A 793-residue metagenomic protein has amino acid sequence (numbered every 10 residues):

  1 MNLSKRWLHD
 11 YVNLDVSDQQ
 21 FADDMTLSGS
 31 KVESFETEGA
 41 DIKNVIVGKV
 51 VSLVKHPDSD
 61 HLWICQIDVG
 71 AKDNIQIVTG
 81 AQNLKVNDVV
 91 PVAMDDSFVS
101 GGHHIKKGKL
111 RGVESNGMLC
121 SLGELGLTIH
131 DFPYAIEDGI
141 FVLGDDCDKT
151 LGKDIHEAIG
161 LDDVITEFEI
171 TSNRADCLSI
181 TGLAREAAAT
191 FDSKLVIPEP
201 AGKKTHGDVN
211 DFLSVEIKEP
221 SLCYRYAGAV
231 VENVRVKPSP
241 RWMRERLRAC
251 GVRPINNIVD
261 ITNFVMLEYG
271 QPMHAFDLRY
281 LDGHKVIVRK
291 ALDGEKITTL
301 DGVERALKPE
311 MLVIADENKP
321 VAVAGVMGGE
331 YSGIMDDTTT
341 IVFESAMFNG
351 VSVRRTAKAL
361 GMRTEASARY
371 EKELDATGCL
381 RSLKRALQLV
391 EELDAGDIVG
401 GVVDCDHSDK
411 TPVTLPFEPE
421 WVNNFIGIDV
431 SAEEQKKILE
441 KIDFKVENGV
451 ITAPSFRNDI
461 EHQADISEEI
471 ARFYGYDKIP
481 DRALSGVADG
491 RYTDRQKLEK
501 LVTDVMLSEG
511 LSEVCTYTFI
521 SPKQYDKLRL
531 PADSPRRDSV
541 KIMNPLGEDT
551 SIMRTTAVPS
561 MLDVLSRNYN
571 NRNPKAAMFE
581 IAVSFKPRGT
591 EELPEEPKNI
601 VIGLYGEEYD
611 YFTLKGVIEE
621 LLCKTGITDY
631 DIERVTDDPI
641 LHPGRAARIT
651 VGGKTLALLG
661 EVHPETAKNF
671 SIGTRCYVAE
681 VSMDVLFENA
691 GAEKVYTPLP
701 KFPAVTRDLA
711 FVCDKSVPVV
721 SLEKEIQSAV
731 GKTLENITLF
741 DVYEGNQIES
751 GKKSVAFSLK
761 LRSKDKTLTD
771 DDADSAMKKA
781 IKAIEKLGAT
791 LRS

Functional and structural regions predicted by a protein language model:
M1-G207, V342, G361, E365 (+4 more regions): Phosphate-backbone binding interfaces of nucleic-acid-interacting proteins
N2, Q19, L27, K441-D443 (+2 more regions): A carboxyl-terminal module marker
S4-K5, D23, W63, V196-E295 (+1 more regions): Glycine/proline-enriched, intrinsically flexible loops and inter-domain linkers
A40-K43, K203-T205, V487-T493, T516-P535 (+2 more regions): Beta-rich nucleic-acid/ligand-interaction surfaces
V47-Q76, E245, N256, T262-Y331: Conserved mixed alpha/beta core segments that line enzyme active sites in large multi-domain catalysts
E114-D131, A135-F141, V164, I314-K410 (+5 more regions): Mobile "lid/hinge" segments at catalytic clefts and subdomain interfaces of large enzymes
G182, L415-P574, R707, K760-R762 (+1 more regions): Extended, well-folded interaction surfaces typified by the phenylalanyl-tRNA synthetase beta subunit core
A187, F191-I217, D394-V422, I428-D429 (+1 more regions): Terminal amphipathic helices with adjacent charged low-complexity linkers/tails
